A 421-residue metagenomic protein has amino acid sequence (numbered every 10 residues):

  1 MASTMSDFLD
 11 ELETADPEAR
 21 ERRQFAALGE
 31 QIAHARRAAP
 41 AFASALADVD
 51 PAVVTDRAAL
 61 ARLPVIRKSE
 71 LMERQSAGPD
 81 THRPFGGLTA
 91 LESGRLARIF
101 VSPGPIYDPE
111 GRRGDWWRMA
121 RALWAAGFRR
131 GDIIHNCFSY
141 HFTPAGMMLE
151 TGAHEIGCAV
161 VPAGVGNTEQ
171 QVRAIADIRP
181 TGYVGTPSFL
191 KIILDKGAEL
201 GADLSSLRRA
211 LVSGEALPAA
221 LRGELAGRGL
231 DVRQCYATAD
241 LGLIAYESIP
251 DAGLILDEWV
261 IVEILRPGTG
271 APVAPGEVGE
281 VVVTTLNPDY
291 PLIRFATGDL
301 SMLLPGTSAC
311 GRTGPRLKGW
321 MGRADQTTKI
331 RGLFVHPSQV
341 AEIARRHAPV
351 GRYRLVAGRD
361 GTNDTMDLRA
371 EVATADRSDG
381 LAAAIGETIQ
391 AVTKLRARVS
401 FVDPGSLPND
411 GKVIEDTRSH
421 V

Functional and structural regions predicted by a protein language model:
M1-A125, R129-R130, T362-D367, D376 (+3 more regions): Nucleotide 5′-phosphate-binding alpha/beta core
A2-E11, I66-R228, L241, D251-A252 (+2 more regions): Active-site phosphate/ATP/adenylate-binding loop shared across adenylate-forming ligases
A35, S102, I134, Y183 (+5 more regions): Residue-level signal for inorganic ion chemistry
V160, V232, V262, Y353-L355 (+1 more regions): Generic structural signal for residues in well-ordered beta-strands
A163, C235, L265, G358 (+1 more regions): Conserved beta-strand termini and adjacent loop/short-helix elements that scaffold enzyme active sites in alpha/beta
P180-F189, V232, G253-I261, T417-V421: A polyampholytic, Gly/Pro-enriched intrinsically disordered region
Y183, P288-L395, G411: AMP-binding/adenylate-forming catalytic core of the ANL superfamily
L217-S308: Conserved AMP-binding/adenylate-forming
